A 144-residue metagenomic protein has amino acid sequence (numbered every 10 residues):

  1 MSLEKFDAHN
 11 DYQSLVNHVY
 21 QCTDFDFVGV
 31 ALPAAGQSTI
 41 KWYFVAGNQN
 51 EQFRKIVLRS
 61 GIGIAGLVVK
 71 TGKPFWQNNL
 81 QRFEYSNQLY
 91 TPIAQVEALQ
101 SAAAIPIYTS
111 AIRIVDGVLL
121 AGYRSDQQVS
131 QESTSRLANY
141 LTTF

Functional and structural regions predicted by a protein language model:
M1-H9: Short regulatory/linker helices and ligand/cofactor-binding micro-motifs at input modules
H9-Y12, G117-F144: Juxtadomain coupling helices with adjacent low-complexity linkers
L15-D24, L32: Short regulatory alpha-helical segment in sensory/regulatory domains of signaling proteins that mediates
V30-Q52: GAF sensory/regulatory domain recognition with acknowledged cross-activation on helical regulatory dimers
N50-Y85: Regulatory sensory and allosteric helical modules in signal-transduction proteins and certain transcription factors
Q81-L99: Signal-transducing coupling segments at domain and membrane junctions
S101-T109: A short, aliphatic-rich beta-strand micro-motif
A111-R113: Glycine-biased flexible loop/turn sites that connect beta-strands or occur in inter-domain linkers
